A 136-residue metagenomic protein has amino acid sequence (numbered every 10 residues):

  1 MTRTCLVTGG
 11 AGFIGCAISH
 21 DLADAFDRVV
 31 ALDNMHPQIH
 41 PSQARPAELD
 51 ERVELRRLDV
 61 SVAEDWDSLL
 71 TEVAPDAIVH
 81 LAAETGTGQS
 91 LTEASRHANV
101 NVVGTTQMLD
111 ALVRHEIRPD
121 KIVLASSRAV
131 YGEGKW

Functional and structural regions predicted by a protein language model:
M1-W136: N-terminal Rossmann-like NAD(P)+-binding domain of SDR-like oxidoreductases, especially those catalyzing
